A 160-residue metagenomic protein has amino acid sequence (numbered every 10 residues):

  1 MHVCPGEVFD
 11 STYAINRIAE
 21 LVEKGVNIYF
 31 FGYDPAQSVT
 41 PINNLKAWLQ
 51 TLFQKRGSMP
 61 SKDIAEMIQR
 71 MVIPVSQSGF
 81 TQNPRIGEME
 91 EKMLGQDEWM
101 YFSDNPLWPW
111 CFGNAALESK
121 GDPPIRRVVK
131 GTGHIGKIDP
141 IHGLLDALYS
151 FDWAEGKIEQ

Functional and structural regions predicted by a protein language model:
M1-V75, N105-Q160: RNase H-like, metal-dependent nuclease domains and their acidic two-metal-ion catalytic environment used
K62-Y101: Short alpha-helix plus adjacent loop in nuclease-associated cores
